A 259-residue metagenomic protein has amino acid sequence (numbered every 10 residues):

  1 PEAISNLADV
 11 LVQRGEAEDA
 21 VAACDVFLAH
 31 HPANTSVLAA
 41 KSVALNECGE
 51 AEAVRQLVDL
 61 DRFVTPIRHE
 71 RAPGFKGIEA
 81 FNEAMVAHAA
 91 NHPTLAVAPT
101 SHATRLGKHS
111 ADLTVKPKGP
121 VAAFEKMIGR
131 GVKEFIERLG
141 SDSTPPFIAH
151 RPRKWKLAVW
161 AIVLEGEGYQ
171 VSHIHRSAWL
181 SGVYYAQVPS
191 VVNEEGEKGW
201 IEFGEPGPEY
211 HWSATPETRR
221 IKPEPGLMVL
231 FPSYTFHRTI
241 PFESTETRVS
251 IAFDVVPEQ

Functional and structural regions predicted by a protein language model:
P1, G15, H31-A33: Short coil turns that delineate tetratricopeptide repeat
V54-A149, Y169: Non-heme Fe(II)/2-oxoglutarate
T114, K118-G129, K133-L230, T235 (+1 more regions): Catalytic core of non-heme Fe(II) oxygenases with the double-stranded beta-helix
